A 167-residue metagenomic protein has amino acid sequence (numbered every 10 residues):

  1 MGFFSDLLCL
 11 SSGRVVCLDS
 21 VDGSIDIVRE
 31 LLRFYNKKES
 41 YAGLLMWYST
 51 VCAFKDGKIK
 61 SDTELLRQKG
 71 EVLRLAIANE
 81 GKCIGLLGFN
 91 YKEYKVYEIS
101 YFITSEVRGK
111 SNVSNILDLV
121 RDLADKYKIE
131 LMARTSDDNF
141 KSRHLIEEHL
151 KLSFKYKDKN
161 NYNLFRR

Functional and structural regions predicted by a protein language model:
M1-R33, K37-Y41: Conserved N-terminal entry element of GNAT/NAT acetyltransferase domains
S49-E98, E106: Acetyl-CoA-dependent GNAT
S100-K110, T135-S136: A short, internal acetyl-CoA/4′-phosphopantetheine-binding micro-motif in the GNAT/acyltransferase core
V107, S111-L119: Conserved acetyl-CoA pyrophosphate-binding loop and the N-cap/start of the following alpha-helix in GNAT-like
A124-S136: Conserved GNAT acetyl-CoA-binding A-motif
D137-Y156: Conserved active-site alpha-helix within GNAT-family acetyltransferase domains
S153-R167: C-terminal "cap" of GNAT-fold acetyltransferases
